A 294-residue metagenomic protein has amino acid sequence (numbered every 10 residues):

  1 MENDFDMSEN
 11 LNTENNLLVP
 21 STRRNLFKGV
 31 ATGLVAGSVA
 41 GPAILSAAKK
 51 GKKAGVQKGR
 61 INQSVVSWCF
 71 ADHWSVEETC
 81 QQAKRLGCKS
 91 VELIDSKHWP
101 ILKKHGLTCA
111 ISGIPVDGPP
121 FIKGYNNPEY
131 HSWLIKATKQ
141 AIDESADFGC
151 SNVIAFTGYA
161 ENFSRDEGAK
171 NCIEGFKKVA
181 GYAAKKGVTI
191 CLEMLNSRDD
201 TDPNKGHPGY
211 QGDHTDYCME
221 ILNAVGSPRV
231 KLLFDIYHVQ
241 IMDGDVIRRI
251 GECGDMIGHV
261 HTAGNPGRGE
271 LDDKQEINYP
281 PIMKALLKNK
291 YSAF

Functional and structural regions predicted by a protein language model:
M1-S21: N-terminal secretory signal peptides
V19-N25, A36-K53: N-terminal twin-arginine translocation
V30-V35: Sec-dependent signal peptide hydrophobic core
P42-S75, Q81-R85: C-terminal segment of N-terminal export signals and the immediately downstream linker at the start of the mature
C69, K89-E174, K178, A184-T189 (+1 more regions): Structural motif corresponding to the early beta-alpha repeats
C69-A71, D95-K97, P115-D117, Y159-E161 (+3 more regions): Active-site-proximal loop/turn and secondary-structure-junction residues that shape catalytic pockets, frequently
D72-Q82, W133-I142, M242-I250: Short, acidic/polar
C80-K84, E174-N289: Acidic/histidine-rich catalytic cores of soluble enzymes
